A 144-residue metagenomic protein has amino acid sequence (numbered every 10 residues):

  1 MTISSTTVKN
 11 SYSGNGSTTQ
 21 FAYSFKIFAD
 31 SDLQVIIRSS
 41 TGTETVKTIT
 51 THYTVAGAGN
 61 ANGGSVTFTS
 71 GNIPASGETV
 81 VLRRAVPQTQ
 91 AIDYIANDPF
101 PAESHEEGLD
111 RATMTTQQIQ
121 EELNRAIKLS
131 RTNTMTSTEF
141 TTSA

Functional and structural regions predicted by a protein language model:
M1-G108, E122: N-terminal assembly/attachment segments of tailed bacteriophage virion structural proteins
H105, L109-T132: Compositionally biased low-complexity segments at domain edges in trafficked proteins and select soluble regulators
A126-A144: C-terminal trimerization/auto-chaperone modules of long, extracellular attachment fibers and adhesins
